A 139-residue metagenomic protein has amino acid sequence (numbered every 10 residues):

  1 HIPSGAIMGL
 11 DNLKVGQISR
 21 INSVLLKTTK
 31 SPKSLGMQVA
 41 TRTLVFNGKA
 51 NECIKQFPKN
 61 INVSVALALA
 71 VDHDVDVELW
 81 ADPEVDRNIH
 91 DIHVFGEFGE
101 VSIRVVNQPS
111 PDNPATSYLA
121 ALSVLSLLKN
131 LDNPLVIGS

Functional and structural regions predicted by a protein language model:
H1-S4: General beta-strand structural signal in soluble alpha/beta enzymes
A6-S139: Active-site-lining helix/loop region of Rossmann-like oxidoreductase modules
